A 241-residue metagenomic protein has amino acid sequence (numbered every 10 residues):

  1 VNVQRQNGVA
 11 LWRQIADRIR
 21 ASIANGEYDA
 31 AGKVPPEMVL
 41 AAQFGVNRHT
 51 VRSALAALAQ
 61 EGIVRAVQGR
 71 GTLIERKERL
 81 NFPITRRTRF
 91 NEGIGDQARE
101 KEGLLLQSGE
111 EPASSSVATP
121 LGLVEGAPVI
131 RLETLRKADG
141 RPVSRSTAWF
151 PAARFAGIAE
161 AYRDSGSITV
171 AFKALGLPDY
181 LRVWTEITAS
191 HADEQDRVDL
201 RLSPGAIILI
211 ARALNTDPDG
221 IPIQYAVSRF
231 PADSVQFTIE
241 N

Functional and structural regions predicted by a protein language model:
V1-V46, T85: Extreme N-terminal segment that seeds HTH/winged-HTH DNA-binding domains in transcriptional regulators
S22, Y28, R65-V67, R136 (+1 more regions): Short glycine- and Lys/Arg-enriched binding-loop motifs that mark or flank ligand-binding interfaces
I23-A24, A59, K173: Alpha-helix C-terminal capping/helix-coil junction sites
Y28-G32, Q60-G69, E75-R76: Beta-hairpin "wing" of winged helix-turn-helix
A41, T72-L73: Short, active-site-adjacent cap segments at secondary-structure transitions
T50: Residues in the helix-turn-helix
L55-A56: Short, hydrophobic-biased segments on the C-terminal half of alpha helices that form "recognition helices"
K77-N241: All-alpha effector-binding/dimerization core of bacterial HTH-type transcriptional repressors
